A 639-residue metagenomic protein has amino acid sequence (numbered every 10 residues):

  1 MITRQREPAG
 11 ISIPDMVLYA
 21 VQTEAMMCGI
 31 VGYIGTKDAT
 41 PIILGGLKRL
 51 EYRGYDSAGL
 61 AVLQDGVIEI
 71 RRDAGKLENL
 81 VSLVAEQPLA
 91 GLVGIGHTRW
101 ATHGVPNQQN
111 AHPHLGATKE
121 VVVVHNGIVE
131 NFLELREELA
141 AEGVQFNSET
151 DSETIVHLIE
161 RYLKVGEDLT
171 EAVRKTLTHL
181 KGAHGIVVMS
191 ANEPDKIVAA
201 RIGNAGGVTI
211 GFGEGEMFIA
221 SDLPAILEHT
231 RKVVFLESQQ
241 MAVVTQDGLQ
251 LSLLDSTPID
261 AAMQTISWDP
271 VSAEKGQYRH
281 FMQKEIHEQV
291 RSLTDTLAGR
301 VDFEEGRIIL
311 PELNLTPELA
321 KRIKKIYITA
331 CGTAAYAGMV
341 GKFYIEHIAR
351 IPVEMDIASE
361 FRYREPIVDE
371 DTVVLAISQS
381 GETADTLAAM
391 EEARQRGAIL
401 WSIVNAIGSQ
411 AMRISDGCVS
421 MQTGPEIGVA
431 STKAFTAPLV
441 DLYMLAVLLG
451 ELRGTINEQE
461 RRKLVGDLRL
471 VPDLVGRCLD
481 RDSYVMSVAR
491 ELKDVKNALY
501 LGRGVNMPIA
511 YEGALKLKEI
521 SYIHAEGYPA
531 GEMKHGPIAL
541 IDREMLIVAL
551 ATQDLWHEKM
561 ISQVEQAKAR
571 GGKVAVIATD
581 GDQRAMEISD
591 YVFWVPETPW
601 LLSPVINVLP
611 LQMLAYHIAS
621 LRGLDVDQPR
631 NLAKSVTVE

Functional and structural regions predicted by a protein language model:
R4, A9-I11: N-terminal amphipathic/hydrophobic targeting modules at extreme N-termini, encompassing cleavable Sec/SRP-type signal
P14-K275, R279-H280, E288-K324, Y336 (+5 more regions): Conserved short alpha-helical segments that host acidic/polar catalytic motifs at enzyme active sites
E24-M27, H347-P352, S521, G571 (+3 more regions): In a subset of proteins, long, contiguous C-terminal domains/tails are tracked
G59-L60, A205-G207, F218, S292-I308 (+9 more regions): Anionic-ligand anchoring segments at beta-strand to alpha-helix junctions in alpha/beta enzyme folds, i.e., glycine
L180-E216, K493-E519, D554-W556, I561: Acidic/histidine-rich
I197, I202, V208-I210, E216-R231 (+4 more regions): Glycine-rich, anion-gripping cofactor-binding loops and their flanking helix/strand elements in enzyme active sites
Q289-L293, L297-Y327, G417-L546, A619-E639: Active-site phosphate/pyrophosphate-binding segments
K321-L470, T552-L555, K559-F593, L614: Glycine-rich phosphate-binding loops that contact phosphosugars or nucleotide phosphates
